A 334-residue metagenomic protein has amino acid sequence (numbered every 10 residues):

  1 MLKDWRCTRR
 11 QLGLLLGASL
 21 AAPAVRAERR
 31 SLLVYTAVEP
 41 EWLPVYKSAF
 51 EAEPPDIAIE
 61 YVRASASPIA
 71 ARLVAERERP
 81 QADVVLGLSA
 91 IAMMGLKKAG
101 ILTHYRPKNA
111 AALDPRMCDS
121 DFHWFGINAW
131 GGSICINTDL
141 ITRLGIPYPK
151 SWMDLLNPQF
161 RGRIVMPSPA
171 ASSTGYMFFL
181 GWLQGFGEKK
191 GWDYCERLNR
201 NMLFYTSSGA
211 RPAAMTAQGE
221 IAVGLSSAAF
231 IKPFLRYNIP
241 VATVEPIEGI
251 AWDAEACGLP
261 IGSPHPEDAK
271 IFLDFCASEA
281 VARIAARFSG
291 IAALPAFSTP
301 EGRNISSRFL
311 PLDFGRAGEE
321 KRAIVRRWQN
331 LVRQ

Functional and structural regions predicted by a protein language model:
M1-L20: N-terminal secretory signal peptides
E28-M94: Early extracytoplasmic/lumenal segment of secretory-pathway proteins
A37-P44, S67, Q81-E220: Extracytoplasmic ligand-binding site segments that recognize negatively charged/polar headgroups
I91-G95, A217, I221-P240: A ligand-binding cleft/hinge motif common to bilobed small-molecule-binding domains
T103-N109, H123-F125, M153, I239-A251 (+2 more regions): Short beta-strand->loop
A112-P115, Y194-N199, Y205-T206, Y237-I261: Periplasmic-binding protein-like
C135-L140, L180-L183, D253-D268, I284: A bilobed periplasmic-binding-protein/Venus flytrap-type ligand-binding module shared by bacterial periplasmic
P260-R316: Mature extracytoplasmic/periplasmic domains
